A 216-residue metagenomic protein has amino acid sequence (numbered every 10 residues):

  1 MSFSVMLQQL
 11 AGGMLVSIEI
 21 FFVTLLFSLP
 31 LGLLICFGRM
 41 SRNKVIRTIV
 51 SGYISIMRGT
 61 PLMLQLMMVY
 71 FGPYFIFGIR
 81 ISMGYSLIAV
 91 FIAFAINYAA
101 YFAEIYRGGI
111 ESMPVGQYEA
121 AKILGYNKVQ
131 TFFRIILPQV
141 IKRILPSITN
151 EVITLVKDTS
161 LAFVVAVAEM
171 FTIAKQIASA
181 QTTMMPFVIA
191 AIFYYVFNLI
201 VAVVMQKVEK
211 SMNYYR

Functional and structural regions predicted by a protein language model:
M1-R216: Transmembrane alpha-helices and adjacent helix-loop boundaries
